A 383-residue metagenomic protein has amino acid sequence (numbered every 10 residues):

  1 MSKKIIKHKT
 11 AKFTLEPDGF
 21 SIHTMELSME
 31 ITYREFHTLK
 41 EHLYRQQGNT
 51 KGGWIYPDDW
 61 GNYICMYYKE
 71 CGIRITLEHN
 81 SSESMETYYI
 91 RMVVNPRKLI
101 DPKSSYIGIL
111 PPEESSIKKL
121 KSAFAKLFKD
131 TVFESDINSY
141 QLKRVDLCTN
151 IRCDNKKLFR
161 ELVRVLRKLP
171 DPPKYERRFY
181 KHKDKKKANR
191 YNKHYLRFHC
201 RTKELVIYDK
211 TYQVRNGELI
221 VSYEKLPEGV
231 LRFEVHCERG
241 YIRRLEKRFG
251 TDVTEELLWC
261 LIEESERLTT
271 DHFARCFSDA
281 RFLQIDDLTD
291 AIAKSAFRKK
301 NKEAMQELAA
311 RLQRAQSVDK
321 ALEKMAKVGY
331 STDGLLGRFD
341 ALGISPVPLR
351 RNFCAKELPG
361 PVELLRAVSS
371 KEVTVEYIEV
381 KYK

Functional and structural regions predicted by a protein language model:
S2-K324, L342-K383: Structured, helix-rich domain cores that form ligand/interaction pockets
T332-L335: Helix-turn-helix DNA-binding segment
G337-A341: Residue-level detection of the helix-turn-helix DNA-binding "recognition helix"
